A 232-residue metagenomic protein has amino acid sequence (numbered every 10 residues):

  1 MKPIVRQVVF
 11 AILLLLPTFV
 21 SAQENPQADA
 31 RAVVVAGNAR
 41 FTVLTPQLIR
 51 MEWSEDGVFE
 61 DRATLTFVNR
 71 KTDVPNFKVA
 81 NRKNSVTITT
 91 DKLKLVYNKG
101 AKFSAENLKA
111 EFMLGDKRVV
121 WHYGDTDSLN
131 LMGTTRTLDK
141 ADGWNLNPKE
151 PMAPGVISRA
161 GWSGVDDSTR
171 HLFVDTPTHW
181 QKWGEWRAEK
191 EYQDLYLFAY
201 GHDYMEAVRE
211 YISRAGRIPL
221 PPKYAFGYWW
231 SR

Functional and structural regions predicted by a protein language model:
M1-V9: Bacterial N-terminal signal peptides that target proteins for export
V8-T18: Bacterial N-terminal signal peptides
V20-A22: Boundary at the C-terminal end of the N-terminal hydrophobic targeting segment
N25-V33, K83-T87: Short, hydrophobic/aromatic-rich segments at coil-to-beta transitions
D29-W53: Mature N-terminal segment immediately following signal peptide/propeptide cleavage in secreted/periplasmic
Q47-K83: A low-complexity, Ser/Thr/Gly/Pro-enriched, surface-exposed linker/loop concept that marks segments flanking
N81-K223, S231-R232: Catalytic and substrate-binding clefts that recognize carbohydrates or anionic sugar/phosphate headgroups
Y228: Active-site core of glycosidic bond-cleaving carbohydrate-active enzymes
